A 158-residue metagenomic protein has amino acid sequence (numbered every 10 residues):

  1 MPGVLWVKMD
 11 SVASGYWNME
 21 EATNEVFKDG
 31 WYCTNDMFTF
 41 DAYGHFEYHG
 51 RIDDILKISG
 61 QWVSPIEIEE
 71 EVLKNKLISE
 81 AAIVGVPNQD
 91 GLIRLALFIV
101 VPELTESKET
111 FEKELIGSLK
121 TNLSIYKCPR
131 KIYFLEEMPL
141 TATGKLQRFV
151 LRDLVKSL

Functional and structural regions predicted by a protein language model:
M1-V26, Q61-V63: Conserved ATP/PPi-binding loop(s) of AMP-dependent carboxylate-activating enzymes
M9, S14-G15, M37-K127, G144 (+1 more regions): AMP-binding/adenylate-forming catalytic core of the ANL superfamily
I132-A142: Short proline/glycine- and acidic-rich turn/helix-capping motifs at secondary-structure junctions
A142-R148: Short, low-order "capping/linker" segments at domain edges
V155-L158: A short, polar/charged loop-to-alpha-helix boundary motif
